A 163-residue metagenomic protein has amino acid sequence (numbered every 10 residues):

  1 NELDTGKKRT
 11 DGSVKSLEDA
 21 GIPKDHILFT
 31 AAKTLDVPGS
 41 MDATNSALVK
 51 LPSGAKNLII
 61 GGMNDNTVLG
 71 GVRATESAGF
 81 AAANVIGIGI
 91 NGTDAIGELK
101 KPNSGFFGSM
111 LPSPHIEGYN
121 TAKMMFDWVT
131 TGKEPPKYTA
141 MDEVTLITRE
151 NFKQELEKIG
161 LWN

Functional and structural regions predicted by a protein language model:
N1-E18, K24-N45, G61-T67, I90-D94 (+1 more regions): Hinge/beta->alpha junction and helix N-cap segments in small-molecule ligand-binding domains
D11-G21, V72, E76, K100 (+1 more regions): Class I S-adenosyl-L-methionine
L17-D25, L51-S53, E76-A83: Short helix-capping segments at alpha-helix termini
A20, S113-N163: Hinge/cleft segment of the Venus flytrap/periplasmic-binding protein
D25-L28, K56-I59, A83-I86, D142-V144: Residue-level recognition of the N-termini of beta-strands and the immediately preceding loop/turn
D42-K50, R73-S77: Alpha-helical segments with a strong preference for the paired helices of cellulosomal dockerin domains
V49-L51, G105-L111, T130-P135: A polyampholytic, Gly/Pro-enriched intrinsically disordered region
G61-F107: Venus flytrap/periplasmic-binding-protein-like
